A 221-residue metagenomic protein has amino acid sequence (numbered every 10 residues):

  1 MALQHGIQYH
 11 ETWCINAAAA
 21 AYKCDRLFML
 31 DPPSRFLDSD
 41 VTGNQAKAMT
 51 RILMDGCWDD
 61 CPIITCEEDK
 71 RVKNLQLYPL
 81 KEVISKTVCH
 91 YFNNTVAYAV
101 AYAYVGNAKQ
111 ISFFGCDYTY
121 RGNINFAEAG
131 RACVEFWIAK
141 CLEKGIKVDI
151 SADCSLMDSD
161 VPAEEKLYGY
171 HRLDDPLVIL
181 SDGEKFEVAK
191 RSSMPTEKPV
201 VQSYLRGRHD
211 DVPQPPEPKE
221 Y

Functional and structural regions predicted by a protein language model:
M1-Y221: Metal-ion/cofactor- or nucleotide/acyl-coenzyme-handling active-site neighborhoods
